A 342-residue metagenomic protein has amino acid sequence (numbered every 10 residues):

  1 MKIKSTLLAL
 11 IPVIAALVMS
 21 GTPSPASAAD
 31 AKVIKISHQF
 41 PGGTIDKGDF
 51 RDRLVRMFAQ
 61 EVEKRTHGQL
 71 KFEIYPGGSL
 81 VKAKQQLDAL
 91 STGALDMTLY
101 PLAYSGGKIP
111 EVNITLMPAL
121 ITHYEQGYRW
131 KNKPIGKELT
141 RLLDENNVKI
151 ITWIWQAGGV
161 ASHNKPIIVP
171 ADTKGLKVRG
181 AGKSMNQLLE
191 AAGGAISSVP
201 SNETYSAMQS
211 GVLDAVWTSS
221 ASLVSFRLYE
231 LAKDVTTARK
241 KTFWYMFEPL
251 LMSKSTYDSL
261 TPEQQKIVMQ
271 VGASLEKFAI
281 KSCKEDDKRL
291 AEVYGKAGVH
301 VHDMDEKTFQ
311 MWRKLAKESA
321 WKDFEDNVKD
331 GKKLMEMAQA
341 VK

Functional and structural regions predicted by a protein language model:
M1-I11, G21-T22: Bacterial N-terminal signal peptides that target proteins for export
A16-P25: C-terminal segment of classical bacterial N-terminal signal peptides
A29-Q126, I135, L143-K342: N-terminal secretory/targeting leader peptides
R129: Short beta-strand-centered segments that line the small-molecule binding cleft or hinge of alpha/beta clamshell
E138: Alpha-helical scaffold segments in soluble metabolic enzymes
